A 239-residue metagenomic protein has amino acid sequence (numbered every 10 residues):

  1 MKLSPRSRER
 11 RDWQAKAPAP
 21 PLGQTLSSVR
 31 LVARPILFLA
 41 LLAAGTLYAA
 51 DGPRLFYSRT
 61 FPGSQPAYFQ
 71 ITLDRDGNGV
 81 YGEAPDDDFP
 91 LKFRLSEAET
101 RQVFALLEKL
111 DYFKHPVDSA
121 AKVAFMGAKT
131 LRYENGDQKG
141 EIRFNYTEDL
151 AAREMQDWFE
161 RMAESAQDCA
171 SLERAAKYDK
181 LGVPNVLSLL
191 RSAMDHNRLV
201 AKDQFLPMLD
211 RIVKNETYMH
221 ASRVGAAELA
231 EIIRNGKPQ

Functional and structural regions predicted by a protein language model:
R8-R10, P18-P20, L26-V29, A33-P35: Short, low-complexity intrinsically disordered segments enriched in A/P/G/S/L with frequent Arg, especially at protein
A33-A44: Bacterial N-terminal signal peptides
L47-F61, P116-Q239: Short, well-ordered, aromatic-rich surface patches in folded extracellular/luminal domains
G63-D74: Short, solvent-exposed loop/hinge segments that bridge or flank secondary-structure elements
T72-L106: N-terminal, post-signal-peptide region of Sec/Tat-exported proteins
E99-A120: Charged, amphipathic alpha-helical segments
